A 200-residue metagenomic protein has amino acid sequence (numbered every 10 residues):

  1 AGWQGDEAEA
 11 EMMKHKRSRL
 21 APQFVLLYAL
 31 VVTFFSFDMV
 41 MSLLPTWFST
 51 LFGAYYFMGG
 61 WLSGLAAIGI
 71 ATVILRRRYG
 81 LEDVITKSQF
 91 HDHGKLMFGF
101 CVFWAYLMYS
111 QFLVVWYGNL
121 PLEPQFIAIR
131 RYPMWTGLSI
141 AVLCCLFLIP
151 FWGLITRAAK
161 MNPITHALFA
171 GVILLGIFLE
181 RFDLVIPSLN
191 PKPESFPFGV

Functional and structural regions predicted by a protein language model:
A1-V142: Long, contiguous internal "core" modules enriched in hydrophobic/ aromatic residues
L44-F48, L120, A159-P163, V185-G199: Extracellular/periplasmic helix-loop-helix junctions in multi-pass membrane proteins
G53, G199-V200: Short secondary-structure subsegments characteristic of cysteine-rich extracellular domains
L65, L75, G99, W152-A159 (+3 more regions): Residues lining hydrophobic/aromatic ligand-binding pockets adjacent to catalytic sites
Y132-L184, S188: Extended, compositionally biased non-globular segments
